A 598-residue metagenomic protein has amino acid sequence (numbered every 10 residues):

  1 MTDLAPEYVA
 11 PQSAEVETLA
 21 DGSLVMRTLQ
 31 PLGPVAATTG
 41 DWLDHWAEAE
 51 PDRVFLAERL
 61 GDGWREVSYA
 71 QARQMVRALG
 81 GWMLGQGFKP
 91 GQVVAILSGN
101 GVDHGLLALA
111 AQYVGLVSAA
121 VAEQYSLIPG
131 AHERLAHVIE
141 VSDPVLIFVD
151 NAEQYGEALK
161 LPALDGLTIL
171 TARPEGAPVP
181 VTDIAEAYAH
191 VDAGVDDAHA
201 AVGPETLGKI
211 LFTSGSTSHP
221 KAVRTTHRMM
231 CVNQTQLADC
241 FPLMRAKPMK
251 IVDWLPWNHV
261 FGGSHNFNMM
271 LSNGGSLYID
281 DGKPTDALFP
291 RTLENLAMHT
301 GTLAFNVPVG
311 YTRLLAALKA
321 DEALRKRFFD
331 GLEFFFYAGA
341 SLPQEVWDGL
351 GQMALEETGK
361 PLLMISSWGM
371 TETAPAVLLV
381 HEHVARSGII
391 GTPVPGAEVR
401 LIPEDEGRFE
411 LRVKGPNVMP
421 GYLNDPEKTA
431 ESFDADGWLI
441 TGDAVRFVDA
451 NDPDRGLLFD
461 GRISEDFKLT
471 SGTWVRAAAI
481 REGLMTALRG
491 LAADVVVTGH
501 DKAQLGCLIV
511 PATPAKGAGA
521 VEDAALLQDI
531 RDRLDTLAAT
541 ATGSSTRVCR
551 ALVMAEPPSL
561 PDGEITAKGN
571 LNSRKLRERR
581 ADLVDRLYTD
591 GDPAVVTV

Functional and structural regions predicted by a protein language model:
P51-V54, V179-F212, S218-H219, M244-K250: Conserved pre-ATP/AMP-binding loop-to-beta segment of ANL
F55-L106, S126-A136, I184-Y188, T225: Conserved AMP-binding/adenylate-forming core of the ANL superfamily
R65-A70, H199-A200, G208-T235: Conserved AMP-binding A3 loop
R73-L79, A189-V195, P204, V223-M244: Conserved structural elements of the adenylate-forming
G115, C231-K250, W257-A323: Conserved AMP-binding/adenylation subdomain of ANL enzymes
L146, D150-P204: ANL superfamily adenylate-forming
N273, L293-L296, T302-N306, L315-S387 (+2 more regions): Gly/Ser/Thr-rich phosphate-binding loop
G407-L469, V596-T597: Conserved ATP-binding/catalytic segment of the ANL
